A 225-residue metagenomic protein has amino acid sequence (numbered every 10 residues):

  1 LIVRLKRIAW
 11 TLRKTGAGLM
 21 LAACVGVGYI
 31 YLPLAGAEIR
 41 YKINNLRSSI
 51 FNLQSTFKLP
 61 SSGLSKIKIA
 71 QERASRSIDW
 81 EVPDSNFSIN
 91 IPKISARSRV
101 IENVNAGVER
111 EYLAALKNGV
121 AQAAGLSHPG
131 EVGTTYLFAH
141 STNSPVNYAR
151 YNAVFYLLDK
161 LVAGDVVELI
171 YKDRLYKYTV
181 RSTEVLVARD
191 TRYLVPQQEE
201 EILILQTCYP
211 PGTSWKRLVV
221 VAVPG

Functional and structural regions predicted by a protein language model:
L1-L12: N-terminal Lys/Arg-rich, disordered targeting/topogenic segments
W10-L161, E168-R174, T179-G225: Solvent-exposed, non-transmembrane regions of membrane-associated and secreted proteins
